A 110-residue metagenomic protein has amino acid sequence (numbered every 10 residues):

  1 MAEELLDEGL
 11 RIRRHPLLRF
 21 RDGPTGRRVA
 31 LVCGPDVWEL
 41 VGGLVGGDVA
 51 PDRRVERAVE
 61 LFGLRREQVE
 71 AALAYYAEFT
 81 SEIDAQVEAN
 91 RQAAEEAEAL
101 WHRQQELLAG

Functional and structural regions predicted by a protein language model:
M1, R57-E60: Short alpha-helical "recognition helix" segments of helix-turn-helix
M1-D7: Short amphipathic alpha-helical segments
L10-H15, A72-A85: Short, solvent-exposed alpha-helical "recognition" segments
I12-L18, D22-W38: Short, Lys/Arg-enriched anionic-surface-contact patches
P16-R21, E82-A94: Short Lys/Arg-enriched helix C-cap and helix-to-coil transition segments that create basic nucleic-acid-contact patches
T25-G34, E88-G110: Intrinsically disordered, low-complexity basic tails/linkers immediately adjacent to helix-turn-helix/homeobox/MYB/SANT
G34-P51: Short, amphipathic alpha-helical "recognition" segments used to contact nucleic acids or chromatin
V59-A71: Short, basic interhelical loop/turn and adjoining N-cap of the next helix at nucleic-acid- or acidic-partner-contacting
